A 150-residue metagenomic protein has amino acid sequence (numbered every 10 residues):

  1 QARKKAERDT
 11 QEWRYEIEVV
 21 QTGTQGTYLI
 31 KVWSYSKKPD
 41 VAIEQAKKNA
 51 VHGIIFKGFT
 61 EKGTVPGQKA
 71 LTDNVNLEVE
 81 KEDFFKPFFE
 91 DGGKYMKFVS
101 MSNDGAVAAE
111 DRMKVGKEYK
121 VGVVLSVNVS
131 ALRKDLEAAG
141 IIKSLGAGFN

Functional and structural regions predicted by a protein language model:
A2-N150: Domain-level marker for long, solvent-exposed, non-transmembrane regions
